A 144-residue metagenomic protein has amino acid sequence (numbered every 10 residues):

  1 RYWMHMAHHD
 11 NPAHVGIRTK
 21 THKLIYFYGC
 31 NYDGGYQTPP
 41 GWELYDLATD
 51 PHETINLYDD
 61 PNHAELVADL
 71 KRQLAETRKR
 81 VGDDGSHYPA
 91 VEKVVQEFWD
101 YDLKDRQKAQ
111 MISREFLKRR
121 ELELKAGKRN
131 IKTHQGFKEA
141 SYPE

Functional and structural regions predicted by a protein language model:
R1-E43, L47, H52, E65 (+5 more regions): C-terminal cap/loop subdomain of S1 sulfatases and analogous C-terminal strand-loop tails that border
D59: Phosphate-coordinating loops and pocket residues in cytosolic domains that bind phosphorylated ligands
L70-L74: Short amphipathic alpha-helical coiled-coil/interface segments
Y88-V91, T133: Residues at secondary-structure transition points
F98-E144: Intrinsic low-complexity, glycine/proline- and repeat-rich, mixed-charge intrinsically disordered regions appended
